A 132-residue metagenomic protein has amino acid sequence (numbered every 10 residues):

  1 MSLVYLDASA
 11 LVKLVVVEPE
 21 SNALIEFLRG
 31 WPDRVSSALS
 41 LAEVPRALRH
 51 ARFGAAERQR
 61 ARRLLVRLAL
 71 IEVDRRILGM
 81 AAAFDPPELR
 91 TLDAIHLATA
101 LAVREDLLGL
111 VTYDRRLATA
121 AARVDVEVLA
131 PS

Functional and structural regions predicted by a protein language model:
M1-L3, S36-S37, L41, L101-S132: Acidic, PIN/NYN-like endoribonuclease modules and their adjacent C-terminal/linker elements
M1-S36, H50-R63, D125-V126, S132: Short, well-structured N-terminal submotif of metal-dependent ribonuclease cores
L6, S36, E72, T91-A94 (+1 more regions): Short beta-strand scaffold positions
A10-L11, S40, I77, H96 (+1 more regions): Alpha-helix capping/helix-boundary segments
S21, L41, R58-A61, D74 (+2 more regions): A general structural signal for well-ordered alpha-helical segments in protein cores
L64, L70, R75-L78, A122-V124 (+1 more regions): Alpha-helical scaffold domains
V66-T99: Acidic catalytic patch
